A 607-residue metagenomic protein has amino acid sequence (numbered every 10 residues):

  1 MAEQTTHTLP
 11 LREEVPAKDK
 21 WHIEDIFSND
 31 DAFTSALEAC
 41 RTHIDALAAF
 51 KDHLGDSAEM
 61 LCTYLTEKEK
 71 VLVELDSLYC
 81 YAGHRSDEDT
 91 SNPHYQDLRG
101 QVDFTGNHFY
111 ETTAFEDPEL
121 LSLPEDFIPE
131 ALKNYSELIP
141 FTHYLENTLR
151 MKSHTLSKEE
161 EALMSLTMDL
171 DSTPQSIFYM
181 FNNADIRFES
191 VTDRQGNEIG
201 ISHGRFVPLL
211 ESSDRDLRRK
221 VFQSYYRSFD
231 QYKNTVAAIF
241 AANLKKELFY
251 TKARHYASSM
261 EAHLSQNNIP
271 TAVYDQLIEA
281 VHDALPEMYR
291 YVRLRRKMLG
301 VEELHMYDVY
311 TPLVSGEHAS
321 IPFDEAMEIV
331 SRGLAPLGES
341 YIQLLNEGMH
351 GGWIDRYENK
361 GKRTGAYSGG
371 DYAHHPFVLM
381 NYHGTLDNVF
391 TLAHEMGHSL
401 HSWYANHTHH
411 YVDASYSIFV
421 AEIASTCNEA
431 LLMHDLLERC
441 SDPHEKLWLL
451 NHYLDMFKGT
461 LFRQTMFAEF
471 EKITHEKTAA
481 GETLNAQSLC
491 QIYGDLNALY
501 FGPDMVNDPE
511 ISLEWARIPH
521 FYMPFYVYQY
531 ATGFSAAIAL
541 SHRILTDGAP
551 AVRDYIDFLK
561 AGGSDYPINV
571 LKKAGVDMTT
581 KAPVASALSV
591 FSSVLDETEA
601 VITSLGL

Functional and structural regions predicted by a protein language model:
M1-G316, V601-L607: A well-structured
E14-A17, E24, L120, H143-T155 (+7 more regions): C-terminal, non-catalytic "cap/extension" segments appended to globular domains
L294, M298-P336, I342, F377 (+5 more regions): Long, K/E/R/D-enriched contiguous segments that form extended
G316-I321, I354-H374: Catalytic zinc-binding patch centered on the HExxH motif and its immediate surroundings that defines zinc-dependent
A319-I321, A373-A393: Short pre-active-site segment immediately N-terminal to the catalytic Zn-binding motif
R332-Q343, A366-G369, H398, S402-H410 (+1 more regions): Conserved helix-loop functional segments at active or binding sites
T391, S402-T426: Post-HEXXH active-site segment of zinc metalloproteases
Y416-H444, Y453-D455, G459, G533: Post-HExxH zinc-binding segment in Zn-dependent metallohydrolases
